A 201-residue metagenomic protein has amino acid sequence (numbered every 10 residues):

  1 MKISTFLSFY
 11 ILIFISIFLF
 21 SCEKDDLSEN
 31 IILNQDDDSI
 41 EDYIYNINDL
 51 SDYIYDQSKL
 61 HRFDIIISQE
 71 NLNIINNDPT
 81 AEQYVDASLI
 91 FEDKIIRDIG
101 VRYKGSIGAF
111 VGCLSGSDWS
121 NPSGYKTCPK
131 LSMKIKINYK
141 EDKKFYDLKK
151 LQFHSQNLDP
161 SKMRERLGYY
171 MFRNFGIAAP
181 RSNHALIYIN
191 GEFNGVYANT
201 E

Functional and structural regions predicted by a protein language model:
M1-I11: Bacterial N-terminal signal peptides that target proteins for export
F18-S21: C-terminal motif of bacterial Sec signal peptides marking the signal peptidase cleavage site
E23-E201: Phosphate-handling architecture centered on phosphoinositide signaling
